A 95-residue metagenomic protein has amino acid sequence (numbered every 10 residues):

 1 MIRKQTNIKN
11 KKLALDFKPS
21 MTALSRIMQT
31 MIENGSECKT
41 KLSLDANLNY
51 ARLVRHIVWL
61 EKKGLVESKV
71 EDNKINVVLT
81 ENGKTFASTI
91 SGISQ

Functional and structural regions predicted by a protein language model:
I2-I27: Short alpha-helical segments that sit at the start of domains
Q5-K9, T85-F86, S94: A compositional/biophysical signature of low hydrophobicity enriched in polar/charged and small residues
R26-N34: Short amphipathic alpha-helical elements of helix-turn-helix/winged-helix folds
S36-D45: Short acidic, hydrophobic short linear motifs in intrinsically disordered regions
N47-K62: Short amphipathic alpha-helical interaction segments
E61-E71: A short, conserved structural fragment
N73-S88: Basic, amphipathic "hinge/linker" alpha-helix immediately C-terminal to the N-terminal HTH DNA-binding motif
